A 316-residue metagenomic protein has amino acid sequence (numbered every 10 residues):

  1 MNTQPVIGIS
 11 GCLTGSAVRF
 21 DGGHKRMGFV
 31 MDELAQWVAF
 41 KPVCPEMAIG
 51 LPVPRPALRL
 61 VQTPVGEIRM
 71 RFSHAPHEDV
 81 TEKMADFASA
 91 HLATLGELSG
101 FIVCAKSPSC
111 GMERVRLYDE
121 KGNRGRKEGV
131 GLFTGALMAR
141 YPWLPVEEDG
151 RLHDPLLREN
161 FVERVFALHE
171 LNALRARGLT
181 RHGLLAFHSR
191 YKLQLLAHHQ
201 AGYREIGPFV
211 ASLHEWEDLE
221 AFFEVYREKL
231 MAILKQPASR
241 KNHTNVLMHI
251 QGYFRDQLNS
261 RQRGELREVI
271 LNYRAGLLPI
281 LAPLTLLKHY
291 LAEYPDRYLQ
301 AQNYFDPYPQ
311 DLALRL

Functional and structural regions predicted by a protein language model:
N2-I7: Extreme N-terminal starter segment of soluble prokaryotic enzymes
S10-G11, C44, I102-K106: Short beta-strand segments
T14-G22: Short N-terminal binding/cap micro-motifs at the start of the first secondary-structure element
G23-K41: Short catalytic helix/loop segments, enriched in acidic residues and glycine and frequently bearing histidine
P45-E67: Short, surface-exposed acidic-centric catalytic microdomains
E67-F87, E97, N123-R190: Divalent-metal-activated hydrolytic enzyme cores
D86-D119: N-terminal glycine-rich phosphate/adenylate-binding segment common to multiple enzyme folds
V146-L316: Acidic, Ser/Pro/Thr-rich low-complexity regulatory regions and the short amphipathic helical interaction modules they
